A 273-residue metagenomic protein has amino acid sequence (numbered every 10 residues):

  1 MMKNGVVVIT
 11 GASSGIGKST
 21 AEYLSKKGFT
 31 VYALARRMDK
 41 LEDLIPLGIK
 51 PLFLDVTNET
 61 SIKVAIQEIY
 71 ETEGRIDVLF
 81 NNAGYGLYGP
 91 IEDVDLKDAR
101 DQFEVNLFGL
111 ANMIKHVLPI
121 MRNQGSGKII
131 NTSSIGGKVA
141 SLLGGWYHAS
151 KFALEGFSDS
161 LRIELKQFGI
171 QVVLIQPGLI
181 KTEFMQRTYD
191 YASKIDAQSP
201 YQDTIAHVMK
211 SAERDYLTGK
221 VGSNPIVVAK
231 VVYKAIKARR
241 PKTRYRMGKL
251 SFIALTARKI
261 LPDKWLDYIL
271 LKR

Functional and structural regions predicted by a protein language model:
S13-S14: Conserved glycine-rich cofactor-binding loop
L54-V64, L96: The beta1-alpha1 cofactor-binding region of Rossmann-like NAD(H)/NADP(H)-dependent oxidoreductases
E68-N81, L87: A glycine-rich helix->loop->beta "capping" turn within Rossmann-like NAD(P)(H)-dependent oxidoreductase domains
P90-I91, D98-R100: Substrate-binding pocket helix/loop in short-chain dehydrogenase/reductase
I114, S150-A153: Active-site helix of classical SDR
S134: Residue(s) in the substrate-gating loop at a strand-loop-helix junction that position the organic substrate next
K166-Y216: C-terminal beta-strand-loop-alpha-helix "lid" module of Rossmann-like NAD(P)-dependent dehydrogenases
